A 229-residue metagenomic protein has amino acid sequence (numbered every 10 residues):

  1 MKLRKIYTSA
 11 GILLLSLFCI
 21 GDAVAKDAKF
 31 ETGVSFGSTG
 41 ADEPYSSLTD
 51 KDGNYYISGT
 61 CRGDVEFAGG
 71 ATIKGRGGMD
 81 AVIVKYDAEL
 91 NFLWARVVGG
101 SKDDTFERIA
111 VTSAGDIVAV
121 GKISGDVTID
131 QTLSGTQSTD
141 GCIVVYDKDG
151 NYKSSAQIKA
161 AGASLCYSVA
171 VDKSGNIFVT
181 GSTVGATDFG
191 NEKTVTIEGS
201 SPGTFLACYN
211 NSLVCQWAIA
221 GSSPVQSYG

Functional and structural regions predicted by a protein language model:
M1-G11: Bacterial N-terminal signal peptides that target proteins for export
K5-Y7, I20, L90: A general, composition-driven signal for non-globular sequence regions
S9-C19: Bacterial N-terminal signal peptides
D22-G229: A sequence-level/structural motif corresponding to short, flexible coil/turn segments enriched in small polar residues
